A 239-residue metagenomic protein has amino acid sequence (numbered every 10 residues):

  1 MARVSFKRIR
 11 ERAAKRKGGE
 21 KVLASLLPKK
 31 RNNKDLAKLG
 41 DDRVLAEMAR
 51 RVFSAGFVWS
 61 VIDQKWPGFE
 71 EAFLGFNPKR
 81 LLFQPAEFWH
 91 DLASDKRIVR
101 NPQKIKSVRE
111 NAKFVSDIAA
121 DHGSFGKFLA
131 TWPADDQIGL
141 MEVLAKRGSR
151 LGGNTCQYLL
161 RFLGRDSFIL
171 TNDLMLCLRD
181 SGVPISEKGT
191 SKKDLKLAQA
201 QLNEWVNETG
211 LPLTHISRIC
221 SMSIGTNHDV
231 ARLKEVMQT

Functional and structural regions predicted by a protein language model:
M1-K29, A130-T239: C-terminal accessory module of base-excision DNA glycosylases/AP lyases that mediates lesion recognition and DNA
M1-N101, I105, I219-T226, L233-T239: N-terminal polyanion-binding entry modules of DNA glycosylases/AP lyases and select other DNA-binding proteins
G56, F73, A119, S181-G182: A generic secondary-structure signal for well-formed alpha-helical elements
L74-R150: Alpha-helical ds-nucleic-acid-binding substructure associated with the helix-hairpin-helix region of base-excision DNA
